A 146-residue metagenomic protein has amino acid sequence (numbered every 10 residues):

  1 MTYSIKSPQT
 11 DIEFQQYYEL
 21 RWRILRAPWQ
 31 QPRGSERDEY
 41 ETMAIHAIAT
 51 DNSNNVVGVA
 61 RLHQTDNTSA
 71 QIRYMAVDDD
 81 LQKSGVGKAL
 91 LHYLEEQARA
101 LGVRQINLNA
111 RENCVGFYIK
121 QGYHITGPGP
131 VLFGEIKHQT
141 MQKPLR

Functional and structural regions predicted by a protein language model:
M1-Q121, T126-L145: Anionic, Ser/Thr-rich low-complexity intrinsically disordered regions
